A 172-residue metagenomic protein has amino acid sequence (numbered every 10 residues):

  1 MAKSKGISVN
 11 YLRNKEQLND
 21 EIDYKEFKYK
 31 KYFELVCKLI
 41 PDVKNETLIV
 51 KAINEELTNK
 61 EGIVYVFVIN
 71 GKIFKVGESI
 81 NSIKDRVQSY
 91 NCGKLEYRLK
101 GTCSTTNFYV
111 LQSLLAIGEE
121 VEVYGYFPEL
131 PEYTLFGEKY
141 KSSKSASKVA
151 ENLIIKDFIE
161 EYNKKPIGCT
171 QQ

Functional and structural regions predicted by a protein language model:
M1-G62, V68-F74, S79-Q172: Boundary/linker segments flanking structured domains
